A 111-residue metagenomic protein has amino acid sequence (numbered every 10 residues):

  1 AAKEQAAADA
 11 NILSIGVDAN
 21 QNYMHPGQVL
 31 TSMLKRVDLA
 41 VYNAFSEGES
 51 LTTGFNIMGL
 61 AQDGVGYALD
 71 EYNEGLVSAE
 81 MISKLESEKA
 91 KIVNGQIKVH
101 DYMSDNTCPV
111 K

Functional and structural regions predicted by a protein language model:
A1-K111: A residue-level marker of the well-folded mature domains of exported/periplasmic proteins
